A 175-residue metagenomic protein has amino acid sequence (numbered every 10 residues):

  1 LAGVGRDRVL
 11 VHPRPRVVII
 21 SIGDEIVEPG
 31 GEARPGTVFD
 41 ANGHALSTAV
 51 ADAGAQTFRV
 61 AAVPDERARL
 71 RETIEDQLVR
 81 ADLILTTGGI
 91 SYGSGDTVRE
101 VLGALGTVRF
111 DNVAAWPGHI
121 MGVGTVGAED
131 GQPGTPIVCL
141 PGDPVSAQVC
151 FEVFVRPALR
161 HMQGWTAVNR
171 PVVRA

Functional and structural regions predicted by a protein language model:
L1-P64, E75: Short, glycine/charged-enriched hinge/interface segments at domain edges or termini
V4-D7, E25-I26, A49, A53 (+4 more regions): Change "in soluble alpha/beta enzymes" to "in soluble alpha/beta proteins
D24-E25, G89-G95, G142-V145: Short glycine-rich anion-binding loops that position phosphate/pyrophosphate groups of nucleotides and phosphorylated
P29-A33, L70-E72, D96-R99, T125 (+1 more regions): Short acidic, glycine/serine/threonine-rich loops at helix termini
V38-N42, P64-L70, N112-I120: A general structural motif
A45-A104: N-terminal small/polar loop signature for handling phosphorylated ligands or for N-terminal nucleophile
G103-A175: Flexible glycine/proline-rich
